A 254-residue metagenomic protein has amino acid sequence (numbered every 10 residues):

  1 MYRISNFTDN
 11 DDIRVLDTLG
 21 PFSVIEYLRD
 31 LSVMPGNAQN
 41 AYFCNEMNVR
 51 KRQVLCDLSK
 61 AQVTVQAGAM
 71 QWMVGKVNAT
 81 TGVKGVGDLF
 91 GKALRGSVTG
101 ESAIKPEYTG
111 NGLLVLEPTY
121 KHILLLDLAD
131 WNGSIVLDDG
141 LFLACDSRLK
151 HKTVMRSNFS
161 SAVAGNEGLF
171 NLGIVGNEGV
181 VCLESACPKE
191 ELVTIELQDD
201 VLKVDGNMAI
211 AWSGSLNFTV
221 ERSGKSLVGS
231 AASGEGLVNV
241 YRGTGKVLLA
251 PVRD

Functional and structural regions predicted by a protein language model:
M1-D254: Composition-driven recognition of glycine/serine/threonine/acidic- and proline-rich low-complexity segments and repeats
